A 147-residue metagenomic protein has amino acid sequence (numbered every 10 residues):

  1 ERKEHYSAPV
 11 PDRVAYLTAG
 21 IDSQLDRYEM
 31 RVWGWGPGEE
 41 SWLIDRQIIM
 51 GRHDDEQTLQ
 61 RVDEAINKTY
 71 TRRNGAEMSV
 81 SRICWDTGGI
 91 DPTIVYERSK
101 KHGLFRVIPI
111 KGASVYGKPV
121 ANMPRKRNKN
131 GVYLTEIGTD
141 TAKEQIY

Functional and structural regions predicted by a protein language model:
R2, P9-V10, A19, M30 (+1 more regions): Mg2+-dependent endonuclease catalytic cores in nucleic-acid-processing enzymes, primarily RNase H-like
R13-Q24: Two-metal-ion RNase H-like nuclease active-site motif
